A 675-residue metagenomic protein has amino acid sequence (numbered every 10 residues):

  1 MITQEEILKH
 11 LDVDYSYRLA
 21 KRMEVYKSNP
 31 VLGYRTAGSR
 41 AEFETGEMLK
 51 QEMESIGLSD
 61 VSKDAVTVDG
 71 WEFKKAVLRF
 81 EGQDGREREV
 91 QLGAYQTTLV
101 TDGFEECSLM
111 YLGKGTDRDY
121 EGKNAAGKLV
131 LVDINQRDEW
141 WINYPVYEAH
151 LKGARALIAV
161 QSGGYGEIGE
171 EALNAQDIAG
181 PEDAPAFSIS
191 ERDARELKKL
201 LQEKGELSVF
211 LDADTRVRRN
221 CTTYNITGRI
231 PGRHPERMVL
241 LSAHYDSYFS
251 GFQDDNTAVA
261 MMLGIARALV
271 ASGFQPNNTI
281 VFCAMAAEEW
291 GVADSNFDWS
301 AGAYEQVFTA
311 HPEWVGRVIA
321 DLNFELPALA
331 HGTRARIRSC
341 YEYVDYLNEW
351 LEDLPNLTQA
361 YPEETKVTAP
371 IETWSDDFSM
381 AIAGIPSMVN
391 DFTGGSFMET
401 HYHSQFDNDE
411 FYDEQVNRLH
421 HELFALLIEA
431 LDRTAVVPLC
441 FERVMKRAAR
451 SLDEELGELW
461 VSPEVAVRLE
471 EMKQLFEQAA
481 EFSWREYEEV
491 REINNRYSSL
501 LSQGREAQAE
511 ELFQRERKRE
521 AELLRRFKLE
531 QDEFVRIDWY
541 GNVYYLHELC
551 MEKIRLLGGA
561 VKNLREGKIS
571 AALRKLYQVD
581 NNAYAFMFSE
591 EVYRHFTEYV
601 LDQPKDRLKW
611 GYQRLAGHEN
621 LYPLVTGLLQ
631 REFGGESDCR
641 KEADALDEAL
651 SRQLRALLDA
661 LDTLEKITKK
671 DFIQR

Functional and structural regions predicted by a protein language model:
I2-L11, P30-R40, Y111, D133-E139 (+8 more regions): Second-shell loop/turn segments in exported
I2-Q4, E89-G122, A175-Q253, L263-Q275: Soluble metallo-hydrolase cores and metallopeptidase-like ectodomains found primarily in the secretory/periplasmic
E6, L11-D14, R18-K21, V25-L129: Noncatalytic luminal/extracellular "stalk/propeptide" segments of secretory-pathway proteins
D12, A37, V90-P185, E363-K366: Extracellular/luminal Protease-associated
R137-Y144, E148, T222-N225, S247-E342: Acidic/histidine-rich catalytic neighborhood of metal-dependent amide-processing enzymes
N278, F397-R450, R574, A585 (+5 more regions): His/Asp/Glu-rich mid-to-C-terminal helical/loop segments that flank catalytic regions of hydrolases
V318-I319, L326-R447, S451: Active-site-adjacent substrate-binding region of metalloamidase/peptidase-like peptide-processing proteins
E410-R505: Charged, amphipathic alpha-helical linkers/stalks
